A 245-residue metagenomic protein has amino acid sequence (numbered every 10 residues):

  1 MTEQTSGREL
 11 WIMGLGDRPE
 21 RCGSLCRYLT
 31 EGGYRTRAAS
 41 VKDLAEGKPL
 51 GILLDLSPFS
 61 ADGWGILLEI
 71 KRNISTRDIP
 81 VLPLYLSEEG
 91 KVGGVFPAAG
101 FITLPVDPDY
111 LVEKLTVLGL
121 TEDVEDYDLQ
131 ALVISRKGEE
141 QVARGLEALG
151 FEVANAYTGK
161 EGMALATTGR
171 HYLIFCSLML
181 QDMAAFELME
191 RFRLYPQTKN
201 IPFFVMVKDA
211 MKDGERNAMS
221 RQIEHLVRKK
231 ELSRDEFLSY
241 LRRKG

Functional and structural regions predicted by a protein language model:
M1-E46, L50, D107-Q130, K137-E140 (+2 more regions): Non-catalytic signal-transmission and effector/linker regions of two-component phosphorelay proteins
C22, S40-V41, E46-R77, V81 (+4 more regions): Conserved phosphotransfer microenvironments
T30, L146-E147: Alpha-helical segments within the soluble intracellular
G33-V41, G150-Y157, L165: Short hydrophobic/Thr-rich beta-strand motif most characteristic of the beta2 strand and flanking loop of CheY-like
P49-G51, A99, Y172-L173, E224: Conserved acidic residues
A61-G65, L86-I102, E187, K208-S239: Alpha4 helix (beta4-alpha4-beta5 surface) of REC/receiver domains from two-component response regulators
R77, G90-K91, E122-E125, G169 (+3 more regions): Alpha-solenoid repeat scaffolds
